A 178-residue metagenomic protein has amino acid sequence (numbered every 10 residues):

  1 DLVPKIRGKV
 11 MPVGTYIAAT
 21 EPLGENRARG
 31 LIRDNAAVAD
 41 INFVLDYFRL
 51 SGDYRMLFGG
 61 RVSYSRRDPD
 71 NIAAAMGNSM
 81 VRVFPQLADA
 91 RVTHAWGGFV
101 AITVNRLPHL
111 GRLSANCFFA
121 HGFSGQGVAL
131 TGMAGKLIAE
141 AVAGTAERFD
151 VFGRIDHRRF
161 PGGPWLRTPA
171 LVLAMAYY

Functional and structural regions predicted by a protein language model:
D1-A115: Active-site substrate-recognition segment that forms the wall of the catalytic cavity or substrate channel
A115-F119, F123-Y178: C-terminal lid/capping helical subdomain adjacent to the catalytic/cofactor pocket in oxidative enzymes
